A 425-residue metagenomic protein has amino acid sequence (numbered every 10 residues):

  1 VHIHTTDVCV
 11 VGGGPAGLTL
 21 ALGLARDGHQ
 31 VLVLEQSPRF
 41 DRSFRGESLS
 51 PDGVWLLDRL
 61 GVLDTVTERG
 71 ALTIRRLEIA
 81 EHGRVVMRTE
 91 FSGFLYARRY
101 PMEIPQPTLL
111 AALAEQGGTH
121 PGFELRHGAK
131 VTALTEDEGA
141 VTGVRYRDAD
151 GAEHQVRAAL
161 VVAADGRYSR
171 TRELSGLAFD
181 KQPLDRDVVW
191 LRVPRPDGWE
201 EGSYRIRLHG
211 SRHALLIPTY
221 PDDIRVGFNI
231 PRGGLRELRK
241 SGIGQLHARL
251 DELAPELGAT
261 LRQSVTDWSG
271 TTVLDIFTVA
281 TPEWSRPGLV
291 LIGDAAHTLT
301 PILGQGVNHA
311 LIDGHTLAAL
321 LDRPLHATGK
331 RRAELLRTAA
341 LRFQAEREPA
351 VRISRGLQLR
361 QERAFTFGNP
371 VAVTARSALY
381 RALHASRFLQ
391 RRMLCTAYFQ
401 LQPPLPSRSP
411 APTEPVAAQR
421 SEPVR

Functional and structural regions predicted by a protein language model:
H2-A16: Beta1/beta-strand and adjacent pyrophosphate-binding region of the FAD-binding site in flavoprotein oxidoreductases
H2-T6, W55, R59-L174, Q182-W190 (+5 more regions): Conserved N-terminal helical subregion
A25-R45: Glycine-rich FAD pyrophosphate-binding loop
P38-D58: Conserved N-terminal glycine-rich FAD pyrophosphate-binding loop of Rossmann-like flavoproteins
A133, G139-H154, L160-T272, I276 (+2 more regions): Conserved FAD-binding catalytic core of PHBH/FMO-like flavoproteins
T278-A280, A296-N308, T366: Glycine-rich phosphate/pyrophosphate-binding beta-alpha loops
S285-P301: Short FAD-binding loop at a beta-strand-to-alpha-helix junction that anchors the flavin cofactor in diverse
A319-R425: C-terminal helical "tail/cap" subdomain of flavin- and related membrane-associated enzymes
